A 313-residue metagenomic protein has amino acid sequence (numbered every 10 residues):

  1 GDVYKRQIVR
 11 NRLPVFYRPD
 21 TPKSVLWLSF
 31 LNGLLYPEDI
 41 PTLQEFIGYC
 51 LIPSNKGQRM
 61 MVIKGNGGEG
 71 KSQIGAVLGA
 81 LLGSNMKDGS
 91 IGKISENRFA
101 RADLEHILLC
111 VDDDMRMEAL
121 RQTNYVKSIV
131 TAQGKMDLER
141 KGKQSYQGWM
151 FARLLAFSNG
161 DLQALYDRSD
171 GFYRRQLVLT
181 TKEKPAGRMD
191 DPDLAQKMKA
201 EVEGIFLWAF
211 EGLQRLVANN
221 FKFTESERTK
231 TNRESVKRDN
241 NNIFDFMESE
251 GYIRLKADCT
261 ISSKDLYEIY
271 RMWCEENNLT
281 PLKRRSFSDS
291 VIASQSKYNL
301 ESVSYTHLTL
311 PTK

Functional and structural regions predicted by a protein language model:
G1-Q7, T306-T312: Conserved small/polar residues in nucleotide/adenosyl-binding loops
D2-L108, L177-L179, F206-A209, A218-F221 (+3 more regions): P-loop NTPase catalytic core of nucleic-acid-dependent motor ATPases
V62-K64, V111-D112, L155-F157: Short beta-strand segments
A80-F99, L120-T123, D137-S145, M150-A152 (+3 more regions): Positively charged interface segments
I107-L109, F151-R153: Loop/turn-to-beta-strand initiation segments
L109-V130, Y166-S169: Conserved AAA+/SF3 P-loop NTPase catalytic/coupling segment centered on the Walker-B
V202-N240: Phosphate-handling catalytic cores of nucleic-acid transaction enzymes
D239-R254, E268: A eukaryotic nuclear recognition-module signature that targets compact all-alpha binding cores
